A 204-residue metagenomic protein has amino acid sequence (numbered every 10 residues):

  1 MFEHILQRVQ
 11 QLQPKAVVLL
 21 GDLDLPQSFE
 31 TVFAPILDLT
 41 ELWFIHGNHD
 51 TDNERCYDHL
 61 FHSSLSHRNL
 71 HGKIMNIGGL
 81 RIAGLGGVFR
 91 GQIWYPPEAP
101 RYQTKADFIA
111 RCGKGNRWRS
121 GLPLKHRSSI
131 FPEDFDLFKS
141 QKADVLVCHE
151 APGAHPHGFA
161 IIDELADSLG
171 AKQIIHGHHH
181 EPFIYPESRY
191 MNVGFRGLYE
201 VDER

Functional and structural regions predicted by a protein language model:
M1, G21-D24, N48-D50, K73 (+4 more regions): Active-site metal-binding loops of divalent metal-dependent hydrolases
M1-P35, S140-K142: N-terminal active-site segment of His-dependent metallophosphoesterases
Q11-L12, F33-T40, L165-G170: Short, conserved loop/helix-junction motifs that constitute active-site signature segments in enzyme catalytic cores
K15-V17, T40, D144, K172: Conserved acidic residues
L23-L39, T51-L65, H157-A160, F183-R189: Metal-dependent catalytic neighborhoods of phosphoester/phosphodiester hydrolases
E41-P100: A basic- and aromatic-enriched beta-loop-alpha substructure that forms the phosphate/nucleotide- and DNA/RNA-contacting
M75-G78, E164-S168, Q173-R204: Binuclear metal-dependent phosphoesterase catalytic core
L80-E150: Active-site-proximal loop/helix segment associated with metal-binding centers of metalloenzymes
